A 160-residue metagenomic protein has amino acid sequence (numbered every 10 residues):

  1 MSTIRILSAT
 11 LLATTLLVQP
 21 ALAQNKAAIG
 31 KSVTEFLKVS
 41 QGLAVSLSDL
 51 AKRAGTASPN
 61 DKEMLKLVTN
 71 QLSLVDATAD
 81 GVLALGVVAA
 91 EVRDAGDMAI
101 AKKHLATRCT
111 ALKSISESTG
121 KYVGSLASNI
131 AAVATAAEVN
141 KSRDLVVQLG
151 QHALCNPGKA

Functional and structural regions predicted by a protein language model:
M1-S8: Bacterial N-terminal signal peptides that target proteins for export
S8-T15: Bacterial N-terminal signal peptides
V18-P20: N-terminal signal peptide c-region/cleavage motif recognized by signal peptidases
L22-D76, C155-A160: Immediate post-signal-peptide N-terminus of mature secreted/exported proteins
K26-G30, L47-L50, N60-V68, M98 (+4 more regions): Short amphipathic alpha-helical segments that mediate assembly, nucleic-acid/protein binding, or membrane association
A44-R53, V82-L85, S118-T119, V147: Non-transmembrane amphipathic alpha-helical segments
V68-A137: Long, amphipathic, charge-rich alpha-helical segments that form helical bundles/coiled-coils
D144-A160: Short, low-complexity, Pro/Ser/Thr/Gly-rich segments in the mature regions of secreted, periplasmic
